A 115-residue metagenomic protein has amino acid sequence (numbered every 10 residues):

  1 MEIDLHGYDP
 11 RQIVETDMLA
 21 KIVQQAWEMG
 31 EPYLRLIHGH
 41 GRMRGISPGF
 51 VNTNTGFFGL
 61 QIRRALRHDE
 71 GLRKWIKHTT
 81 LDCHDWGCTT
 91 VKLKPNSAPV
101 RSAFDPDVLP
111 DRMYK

Functional and structural regions predicted by a protein language model:
M1-K115: Long, charged, low-complexity intrinsically disordered regions
